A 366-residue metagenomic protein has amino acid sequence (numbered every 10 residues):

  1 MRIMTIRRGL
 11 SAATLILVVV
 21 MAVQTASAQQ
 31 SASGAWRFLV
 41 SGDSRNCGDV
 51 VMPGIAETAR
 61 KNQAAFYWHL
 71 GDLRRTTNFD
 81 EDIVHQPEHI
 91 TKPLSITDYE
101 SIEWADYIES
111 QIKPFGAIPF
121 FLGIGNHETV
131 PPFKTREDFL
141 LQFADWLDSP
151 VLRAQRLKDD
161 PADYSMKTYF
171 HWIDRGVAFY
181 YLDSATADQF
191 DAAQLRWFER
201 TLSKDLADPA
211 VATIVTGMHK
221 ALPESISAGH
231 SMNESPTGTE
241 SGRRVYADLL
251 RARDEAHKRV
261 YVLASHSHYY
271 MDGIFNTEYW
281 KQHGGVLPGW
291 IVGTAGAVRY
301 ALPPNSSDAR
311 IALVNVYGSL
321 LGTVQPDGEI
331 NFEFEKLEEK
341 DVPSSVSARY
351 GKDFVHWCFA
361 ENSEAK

Functional and structural regions predicted by a protein language model:
R2-A13: Bacterial N-terminal signal peptides that target proteins for export
A12-A22: Bacterial N-terminal signal peptides
A28-Y99: N-terminal active-site segment of His-dependent metallophosphoesterases
F38-V40, Y67-H69, L122-G123, T216 (+1 more regions): Residue-level marker for buried hydrophobic side chains located in beta-strands that build the well-ordered beta-sheet
D43, G71-D72, G125-N126, H219 (+1 more regions): Active-site glycine-centered loops adjacent to acidic/histidine catalytic or metal-binding residues that shape
E81-P209, M232-Y261, S267-V314, G318-T323: Extended active-site neighborhood of metal-dependent phosphoesterases/phosphodiesterases
D205-S227: Short acidic, glycine-rich surface-loop motifs adjacent to enzyme active sites
D308-K366: A short C-terminal boundary segment appended to hydrolase-like catalytic domains
